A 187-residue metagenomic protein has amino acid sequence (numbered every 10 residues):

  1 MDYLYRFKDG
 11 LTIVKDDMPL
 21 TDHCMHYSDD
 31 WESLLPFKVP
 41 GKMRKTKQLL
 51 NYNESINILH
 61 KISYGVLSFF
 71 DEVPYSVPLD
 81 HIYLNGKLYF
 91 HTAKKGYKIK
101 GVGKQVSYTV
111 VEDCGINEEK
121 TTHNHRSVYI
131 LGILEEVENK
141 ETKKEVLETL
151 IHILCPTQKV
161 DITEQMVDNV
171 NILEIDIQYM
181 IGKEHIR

Functional and structural regions predicted by a protein language model:
D2-Y3, G65, L79, L173: Residue-level detector of beta-strand structural context in well-folded domains
L4-K45, G115-R187: Charged, gly/pro-rich active-site loop segments
K42-G65: Short, basic/aromatic recognition patches
H60-K61, V73-Y75, K120-T121, V167-D168: Short solvent-exposed loop/turn micro-motifs enriched in small/polar/acidic residues
K61-K94: Short beta-strand segments
I62-Y64, P78, G103-V106, V170: Short, surface-exposed beta-edge/turn micro-motifs
S68, I82, H91, T109-V111 (+3 more regions): Residues in well-ordered beta-strands of folded domains
I82-I116: A short mixed-secondary-structure module that forms the rim of ligand-binding clefts
